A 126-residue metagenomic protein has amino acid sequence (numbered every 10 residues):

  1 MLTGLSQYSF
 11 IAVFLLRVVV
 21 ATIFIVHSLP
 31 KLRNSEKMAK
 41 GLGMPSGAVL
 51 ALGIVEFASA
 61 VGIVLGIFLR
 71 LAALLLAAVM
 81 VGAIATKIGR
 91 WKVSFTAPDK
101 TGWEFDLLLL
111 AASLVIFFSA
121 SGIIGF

Functional and structural regions predicted by a protein language model:
M1-K40, S46-I54, A58, L65-F126: Extended, low-polarity transmembrane helix blocks
